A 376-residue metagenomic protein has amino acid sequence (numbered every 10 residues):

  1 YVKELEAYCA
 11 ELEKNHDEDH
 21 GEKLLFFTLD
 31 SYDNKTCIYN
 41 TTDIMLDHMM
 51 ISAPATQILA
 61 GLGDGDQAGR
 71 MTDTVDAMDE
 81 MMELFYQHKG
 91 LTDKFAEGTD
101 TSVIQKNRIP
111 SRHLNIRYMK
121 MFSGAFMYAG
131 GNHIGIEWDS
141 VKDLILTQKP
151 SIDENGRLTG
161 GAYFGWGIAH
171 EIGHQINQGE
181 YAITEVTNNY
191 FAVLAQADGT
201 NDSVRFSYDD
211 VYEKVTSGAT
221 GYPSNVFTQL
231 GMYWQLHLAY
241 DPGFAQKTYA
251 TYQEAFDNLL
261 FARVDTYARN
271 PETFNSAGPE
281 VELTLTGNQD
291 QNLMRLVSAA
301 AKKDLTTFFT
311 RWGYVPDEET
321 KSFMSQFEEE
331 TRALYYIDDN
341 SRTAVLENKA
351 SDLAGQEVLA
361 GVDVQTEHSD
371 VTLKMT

Functional and structural regions predicted by a protein language model:
Y1-A10, K14, K374-T376: Beta-strand-enriched, solvent-exposed domains that form extended recognition/catalytic surfaces
E22-Q253, D257-F261, D265: Catalytic cores of extracellular degradative/oxidative enzymes
L62-Q67, K247-A250, S276-G287, T320 (+1 more regions): Short, flexible/disordered intra-domain loops and linkers
M71-V75, D79, D257, P279-E280 (+3 more regions): Long, domain-scale functional regions
A192, N258-G278, G313: Acidic helix/loop microenvironments that form the catalytic cleft of cell-wall polysaccharide enzymes
S217-S224, P279-L285, M294-L296: Active-site rim elements
L285-M375: Beta/coil-rich, acidic/histidine-enriched accessory regions frequently appended to metallopeptidases
